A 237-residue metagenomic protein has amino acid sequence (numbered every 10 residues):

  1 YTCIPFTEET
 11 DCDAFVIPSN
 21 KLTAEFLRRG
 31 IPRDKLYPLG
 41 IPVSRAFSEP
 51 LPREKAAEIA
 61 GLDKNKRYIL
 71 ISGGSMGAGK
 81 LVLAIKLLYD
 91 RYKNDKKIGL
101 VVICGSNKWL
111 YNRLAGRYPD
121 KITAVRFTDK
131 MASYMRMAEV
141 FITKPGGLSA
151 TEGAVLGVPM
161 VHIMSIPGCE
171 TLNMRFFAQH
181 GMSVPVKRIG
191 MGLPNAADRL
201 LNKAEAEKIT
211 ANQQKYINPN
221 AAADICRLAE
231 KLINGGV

Functional and structural regions predicted by a protein language model:
T2-A14: Membrane-proximal helix-turn-helix segments that form the acceptor-binding/catalytic region of lipid-linked
C12-S75, G105-N107: A nucleotide-sugar donor-handling region in carbohydrate enzymes
R53-E58, L62-M137: Donor-nucleotide binding loops and adjacent catalytic segments primarily of GT-B fold Leloir glycosyltransferases
R136-G146: Acidic donor-binding loop of glycosyltransferase active sites
A138-E139, G157-P159: A short alpha->beta transition loop at the rim of the catalytic pocket in nucleotide-sugar-dependent
Q179-G181, R188-E205: C-terminal "capping" alpha-helix adjacent to the active site of nucleotide-linked donor transferases in cell-envelope
E205-P219: A short, well-ordered alpha-helix in the C-terminal region of glycosyltransferases
N218-V237: C-terminal alpha-helical cap of glycosyltransferases
